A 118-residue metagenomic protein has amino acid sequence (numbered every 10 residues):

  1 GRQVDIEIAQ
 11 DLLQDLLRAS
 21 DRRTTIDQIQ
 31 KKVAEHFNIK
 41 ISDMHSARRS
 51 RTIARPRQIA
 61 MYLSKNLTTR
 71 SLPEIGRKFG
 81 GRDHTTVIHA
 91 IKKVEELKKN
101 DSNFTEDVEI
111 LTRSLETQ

Functional and structural regions predicted by a protein language model:
G1-Q30: Conserved C-terminal helix/linker of AAA+ ATPases
V4-A9, A34-I39, R48-R51, T86-V87: Short amphipathic alpha-helical segments, especially helix-boundary/capping motifs
L13, Q30-V33, V108, T112: A generic alpha-helix structural signal
Q14-D21, N38, E96-K99, E116: Non-catalytic alpha-helical coupling and interface elements of nucleotide-dependent molecular machines and regulators
D21-S46: Basic, low-complexity segments
S42-Q118: Terminal-proximal interaction/regulatory segments of ATP-powered molecular machines
